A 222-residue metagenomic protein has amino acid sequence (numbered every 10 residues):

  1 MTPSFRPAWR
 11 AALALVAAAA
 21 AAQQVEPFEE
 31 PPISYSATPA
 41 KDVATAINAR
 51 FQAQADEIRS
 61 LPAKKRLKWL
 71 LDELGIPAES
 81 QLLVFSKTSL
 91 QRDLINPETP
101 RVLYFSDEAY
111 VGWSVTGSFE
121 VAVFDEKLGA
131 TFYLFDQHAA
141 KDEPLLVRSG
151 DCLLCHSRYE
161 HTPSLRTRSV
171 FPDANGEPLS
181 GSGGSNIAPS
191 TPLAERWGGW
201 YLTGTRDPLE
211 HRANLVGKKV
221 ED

Functional and structural regions predicted by a protein language model:
M1-A12: Bacterial N-terminal signal peptides that target proteins for export
P3, L15-V16, S34, K41 (+1 more regions): A generic structural signal for solvent-exposed, polar alpha-helical segments
R10-A20: Bacterial N-terminal signal peptides
Q23, V111-D222: Sequence context surrounding c-type heme c attachment/ligation sites in exported
Q23-Q91, P100-Y104, A109, E120 (+1 more regions): Conserved small-residue
L94-N96, P144: Short glycine-biased active-site loop of nucleotidyltransferases that positions the nucleotide triphosphate and helps
